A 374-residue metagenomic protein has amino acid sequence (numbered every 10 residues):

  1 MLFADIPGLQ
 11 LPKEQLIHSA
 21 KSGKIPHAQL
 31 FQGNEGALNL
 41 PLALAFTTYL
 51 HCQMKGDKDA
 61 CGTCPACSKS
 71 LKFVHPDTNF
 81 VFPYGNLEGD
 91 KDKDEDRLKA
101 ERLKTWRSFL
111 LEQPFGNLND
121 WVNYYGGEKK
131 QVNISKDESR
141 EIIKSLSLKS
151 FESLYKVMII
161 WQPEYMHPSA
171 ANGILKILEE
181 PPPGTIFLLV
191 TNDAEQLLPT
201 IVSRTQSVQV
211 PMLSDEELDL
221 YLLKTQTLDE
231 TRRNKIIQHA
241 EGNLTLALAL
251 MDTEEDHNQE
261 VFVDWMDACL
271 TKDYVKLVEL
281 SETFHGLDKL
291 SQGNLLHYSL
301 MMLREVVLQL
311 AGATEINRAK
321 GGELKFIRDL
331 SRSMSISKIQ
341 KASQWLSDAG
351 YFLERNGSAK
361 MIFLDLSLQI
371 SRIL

Functional and structural regions predicted by a protein language model:
M1-H51, K55-K58, G62-K69, P183-I186 (+1 more regions): Charged, glycine-rich active-site and insertion segments that engage polyanionic ligands
L2-S169: Clamp-loader machinery-focused feature within the broader ASCE/P-loop NTPase space
K144, K176, S203: Conserved adenine-binding aromatic site and its adjacent loop/helix in ATP-hydrolyzing domains
S147, N172-P183: Conserved catalytic/switch belt of AAA+ P-loop NTPases
V157-W161, I174, T185-T191: Structural recognition of the conserved hydrophobic beta-strand(s) that form the central parallel beta-sheet of P-loop
P168-N172, G293: Conserved strand-to-helix beginnings and helix N-cap segments that scaffold or border functional pockets
